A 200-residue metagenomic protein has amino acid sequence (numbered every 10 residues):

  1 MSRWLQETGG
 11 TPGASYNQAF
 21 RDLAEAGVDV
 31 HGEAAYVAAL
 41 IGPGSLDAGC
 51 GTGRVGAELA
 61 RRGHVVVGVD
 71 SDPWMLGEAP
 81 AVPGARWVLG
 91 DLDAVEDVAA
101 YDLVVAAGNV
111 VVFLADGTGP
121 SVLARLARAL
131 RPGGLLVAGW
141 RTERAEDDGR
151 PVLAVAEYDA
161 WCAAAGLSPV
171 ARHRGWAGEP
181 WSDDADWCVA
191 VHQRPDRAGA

Functional and structural regions predicted by a protein language model:
M1-P43: Conserved class I S-adenosyl-L-methionine
G42-G51: Conserved class I S-adenosyl-L-methionine
T52-A94: Class I SAM-dependent methyltransferase SAM/SAH-binding core
D93-L103: A short acidic, Gly/Pro-enriched loop at the edge of an enzyme's catalytic core that lines a small-molecule cofactor
D102-G117: A short SAM/SAH-binding and catalytic strip from SAM-dependent methyltransferases
P120-P132: A short glycine-rich, Lys/Arg-flanked "PGG" loop and its adjoining helix->strand segment in the class I
G133-R141: Conserved beta-strand signature within the Rossmann-like core of class I S-adenosyl-L-methionine
P151-G166, R172: Short alpha-helix
